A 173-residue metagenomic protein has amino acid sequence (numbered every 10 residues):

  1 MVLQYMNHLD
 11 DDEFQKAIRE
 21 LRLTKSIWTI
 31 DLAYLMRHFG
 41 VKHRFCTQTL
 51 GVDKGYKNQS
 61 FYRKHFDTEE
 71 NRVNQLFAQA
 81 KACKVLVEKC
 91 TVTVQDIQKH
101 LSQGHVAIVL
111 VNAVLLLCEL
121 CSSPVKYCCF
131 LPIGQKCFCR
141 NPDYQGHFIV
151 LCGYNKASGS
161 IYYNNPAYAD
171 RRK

Functional and structural regions predicted by a protein language model:
M1-T47, G51: Active-site nucleophile-adjacent alpha helix/oxyanion-hole segment immediately C-terminal to the catalytic cysteine
H8, K42, N155-A157, A169: Short amphipathic alpha-helical interaction elements and helix-loop-helix interfaces that mediate dimerization
D10-D12, D31, D53, D67 (+3 more regions): Acidic-enriched, low-complexity/disordered segments with a strong bias for Aspartate over Glutamate
I18, G55, R63-N164: Active-site-adjacent substructure of cysteine-protease-like catalytic cores
L50-V52, V114-L116, Y168-D170: Solvent-exposed loop/turn segments at secondary-structure junctions within structured extracellular/periplasmic domains
I161-K173: Short solvent-exposed strand/turn elements
